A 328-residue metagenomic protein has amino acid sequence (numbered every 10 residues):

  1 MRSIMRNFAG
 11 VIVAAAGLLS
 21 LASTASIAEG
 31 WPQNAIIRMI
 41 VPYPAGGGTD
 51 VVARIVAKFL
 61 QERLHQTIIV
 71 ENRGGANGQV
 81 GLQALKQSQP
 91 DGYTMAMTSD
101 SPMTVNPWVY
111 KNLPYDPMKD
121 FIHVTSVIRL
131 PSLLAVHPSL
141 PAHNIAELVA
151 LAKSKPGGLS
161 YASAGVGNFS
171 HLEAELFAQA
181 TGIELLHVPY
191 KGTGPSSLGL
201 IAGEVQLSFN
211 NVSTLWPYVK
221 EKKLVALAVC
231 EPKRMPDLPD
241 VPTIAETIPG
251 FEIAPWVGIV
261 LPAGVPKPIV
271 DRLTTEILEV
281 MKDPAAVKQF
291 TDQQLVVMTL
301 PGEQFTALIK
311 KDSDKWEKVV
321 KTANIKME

Functional and structural regions predicted by a protein language model:
M1-N34, A146, E328: Short, low-complexity disordered leader/linker segments with a strong preference for bacterial N-terminal type II
A28-K119, G158-S160, V166, G182-F209 (+3 more regions): N-terminal (or domain-start) structured segment
W31-Q33, Q87-Y93, W108-P195, I244 (+2 more regions): Hinge/capping helix and adjacent helix->loop/strand transition within the periplasmic-binding protein
Q33-I36, A180-I183, K220, K267-E328: An extracytoplasmic/periplasmic, membrane-proximal ligand-sensing/linker region
Y43, F59, R63, S88 (+11 more regions): Structured segments of extracytoplasmic/periplasmic soluble domains in secreted or envelope-associated proteins
V51, I55, F59, V80 (+15 more regions): Extracytoplasmic/secreted proteins, especially bacterial periplasmic and envelope-associated proteins
P102-N112, L176-A180, L207-D240: A ligand-binding cleft/hinge motif common to bilobed small-molecule-binding domains
